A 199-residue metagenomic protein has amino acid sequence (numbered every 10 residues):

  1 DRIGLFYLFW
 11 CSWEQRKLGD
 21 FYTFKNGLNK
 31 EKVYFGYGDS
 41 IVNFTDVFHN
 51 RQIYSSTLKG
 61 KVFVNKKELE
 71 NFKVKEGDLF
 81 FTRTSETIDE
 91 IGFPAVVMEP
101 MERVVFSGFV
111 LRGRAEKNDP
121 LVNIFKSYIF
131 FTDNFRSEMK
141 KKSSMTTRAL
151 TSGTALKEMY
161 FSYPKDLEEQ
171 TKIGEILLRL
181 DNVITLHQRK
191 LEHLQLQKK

Functional and structural regions predicted by a protein language model:
D1-E14, D166-K199: Amphipathic alpha-helical segments with low aromatic content
D1-R2, Y37, I91-G92, G108 (+2 more regions): Short edge beta-strand segments in beta-sheet-rich domains
Y7-L28: Non-catalytic DNA-recognition/assembly elements of restriction-modification systems
R16-G19, T45, I124, D133 (+1 more regions): Structural detector for helix-capping/boundary residues
G19-Y22, E31-V64, V105: DNA target-recognition patches
L28-N29, L180: Short amphipathic, basic-aromatic surface patches that mediate peripheral association with negatively charged
N29, R103-F109, R136, S143-E169: A short glycine-rich beta-alpha junction/loop motif
N43-F44, L58-F131: A short beta-sheet element
